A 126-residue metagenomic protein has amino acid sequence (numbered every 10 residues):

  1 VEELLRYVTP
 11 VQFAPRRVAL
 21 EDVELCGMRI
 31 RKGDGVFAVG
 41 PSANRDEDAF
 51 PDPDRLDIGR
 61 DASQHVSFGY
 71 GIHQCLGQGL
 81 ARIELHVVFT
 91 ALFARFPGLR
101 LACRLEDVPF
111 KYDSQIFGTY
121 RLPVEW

Functional and structural regions predicted by a protein language model:
V1, G77, A81-E84: Hydrophobic (often cysteine-bearing) scaffold residues that line and stabilize catalytic clefts of nucleotide/cofactor
V1-G27: Conserved cytochrome P450 K-helix E-x-x-R motif and the immediately C-terminal K′/meander segment
V39-S63: Conserved cytochrome P450 K-helix/beta-meander segment immediately N-terminal to the heme-binding cysteine loop
S67: Divalent-cation-assisted or electrostatically stabilized phosphate/pyrophosphate-binding catalytic cores
G79, F110-W126: Conserved N-terminal glycine/acidic-rich loop preference
A81-F110: Cytochrome P450 heme-binding "Cys pocket" and the immediately downstream C-terminal segment
